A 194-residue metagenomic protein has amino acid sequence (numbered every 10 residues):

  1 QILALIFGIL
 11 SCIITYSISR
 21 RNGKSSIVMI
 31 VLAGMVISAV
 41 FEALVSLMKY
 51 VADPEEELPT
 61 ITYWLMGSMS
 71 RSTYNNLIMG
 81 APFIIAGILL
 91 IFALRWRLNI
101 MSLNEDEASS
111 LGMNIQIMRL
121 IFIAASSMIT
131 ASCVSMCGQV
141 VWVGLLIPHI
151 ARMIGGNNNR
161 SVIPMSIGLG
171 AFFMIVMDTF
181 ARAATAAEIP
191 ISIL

Functional and structural regions predicted by a protein language model:
Q1-L194: Alpha-helical transmembrane segments in inner-membrane proteins
